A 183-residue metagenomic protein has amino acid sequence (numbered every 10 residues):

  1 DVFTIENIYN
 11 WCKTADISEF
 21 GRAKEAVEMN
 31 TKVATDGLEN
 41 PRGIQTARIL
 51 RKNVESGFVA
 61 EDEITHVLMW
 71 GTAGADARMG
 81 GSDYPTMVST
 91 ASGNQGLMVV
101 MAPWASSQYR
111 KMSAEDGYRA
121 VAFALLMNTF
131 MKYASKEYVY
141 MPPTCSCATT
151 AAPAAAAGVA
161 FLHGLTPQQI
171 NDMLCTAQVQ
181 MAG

Functional and structural regions predicted by a protein language model:
D1-G81: Signature of multi-pass transmembrane helix bundles
D1-R22, A26, T35-E39, S135-C147 (+2 more regions): Anaerobic metallocofactor- and corrinoid-dependent redox/one-carbon enzyme cores, especially those from methanogenesis
N7-N10, E25, M29-K32, H66 (+8 more regions): Alpha-helical scaffold segments in soluble metabolic enzymes
D62-G81, A114-S135, Q168-D172, V179-M181: Acidic-glycine-rich active-site phosphate/pyrophosphate-binding loop
R78, T86-A91, A102, S107 (+2 more regions): A broadly structural signal marking compact, well-ordered functional cores that mediate small-ligand/cofactor/substrate
G81-M101, C147-T150: Conserved phosphate/anionic-ligand binding catalytic regions in large, soluble enzymes, centered on
S89, Y118-V121, P142-S146: Alpha-helical transmembrane segments of multi-pass membrane proteins, especially transporters and channels
N94-A114, A156-L165: Alpha-helical support elements that line or immediately flank enzyme active sites and cofactor-binding pockets
